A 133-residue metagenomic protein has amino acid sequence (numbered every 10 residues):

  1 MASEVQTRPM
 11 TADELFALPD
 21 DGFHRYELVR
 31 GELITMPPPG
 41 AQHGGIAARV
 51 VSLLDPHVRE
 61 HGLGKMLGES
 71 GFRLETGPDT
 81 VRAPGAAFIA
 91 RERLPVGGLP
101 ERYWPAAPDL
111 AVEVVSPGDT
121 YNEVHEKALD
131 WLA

Functional and structural regions predicted by a protein language model:
M1-A133: Gly/Pro/Ser/Thr-rich low-complexity, intrinsically disordered segments predominantly at protein N-termini
